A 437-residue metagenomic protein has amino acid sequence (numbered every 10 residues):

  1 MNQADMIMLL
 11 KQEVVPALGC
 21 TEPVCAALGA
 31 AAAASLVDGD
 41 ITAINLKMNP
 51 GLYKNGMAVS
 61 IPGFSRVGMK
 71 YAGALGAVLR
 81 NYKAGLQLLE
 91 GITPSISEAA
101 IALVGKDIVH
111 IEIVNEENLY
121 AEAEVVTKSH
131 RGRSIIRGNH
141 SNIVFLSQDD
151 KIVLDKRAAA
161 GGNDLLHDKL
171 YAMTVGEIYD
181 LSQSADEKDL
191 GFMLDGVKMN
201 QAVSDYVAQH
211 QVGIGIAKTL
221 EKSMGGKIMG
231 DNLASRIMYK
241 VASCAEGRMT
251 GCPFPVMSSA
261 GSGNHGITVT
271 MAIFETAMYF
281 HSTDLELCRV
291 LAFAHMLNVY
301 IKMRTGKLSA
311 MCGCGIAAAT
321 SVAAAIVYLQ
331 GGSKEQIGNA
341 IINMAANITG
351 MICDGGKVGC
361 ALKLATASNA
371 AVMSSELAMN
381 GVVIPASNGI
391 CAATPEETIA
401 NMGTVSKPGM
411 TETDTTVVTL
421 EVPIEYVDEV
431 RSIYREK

Functional and structural regions predicted by a protein language model:
N2-V37, I41: N-terminal signal-anchor module of multipass membrane proteins
Q3, A17-T21, G51-L52, R137-S141 (+8 more regions): A structural signal for small-residue-enriched, beta-sheet-centric alpha/beta enzyme cores and oligomeric scaffold folds
P16-A32, F254-M271, G313-A317: Conserved phosphate/anionic-ligand binding catalytic regions in large, soluble enzymes, centered on
P23-G39, G266-T283, A323-G331: Alpha-helical support elements that line or immediately flank enzyme active sites and cofactor-binding pockets
D40-I44, A84-L89, H110-E112, K188-L194 (+6 more regions): Flexible, glycine/charged-enriched surface loops at secondary-structure junctions
T42-L86, E98-V109, E286-Q336, A340 (+1 more regions): A structural-propensity feature for long, helix-poor, extended segments
G105-G251, T416-K437: Signature of multi-pass transmembrane helix bundles
K227-D231, S235, R248-H281: Membrane-embedded translocation segments of transport machinery
